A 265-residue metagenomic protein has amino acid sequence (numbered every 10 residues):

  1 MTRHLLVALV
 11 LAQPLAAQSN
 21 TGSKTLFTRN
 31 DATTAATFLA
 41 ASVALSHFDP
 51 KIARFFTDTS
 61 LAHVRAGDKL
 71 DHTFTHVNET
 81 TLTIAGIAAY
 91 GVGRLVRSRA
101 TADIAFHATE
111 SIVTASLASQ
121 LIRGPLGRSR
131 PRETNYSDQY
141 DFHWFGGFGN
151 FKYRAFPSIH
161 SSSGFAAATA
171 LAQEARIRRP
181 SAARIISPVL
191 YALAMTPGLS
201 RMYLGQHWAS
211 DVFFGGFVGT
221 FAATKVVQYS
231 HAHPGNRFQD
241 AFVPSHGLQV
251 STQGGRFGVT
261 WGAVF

Functional and structural regions predicted by a protein language model:
M1-A35, H47-F48, V77, L95 (+2 more regions): Replace "edges of transmembrane helices
S23, I52, F56-T59, L70-F74: Hydrophobic alpha-helical segments of integral membrane proteins, encompassing both true transmembrane helices
A35-S42, G86-A89: Short, glycine/alanine-rich hydrophobic alpha-helices that insert into or span membranes
A41, Y90-G93, L171-A172: Well-ordered alpha-helical scaffold segments within catalytic/enzyme domains
A41-A53: Alpha-helical transmembrane segments of multi-pass membrane proteins
T57-R65, Y136-H143: Cytosolic, membrane-interface loops and tails of multi-pass inner-membrane proteins
D58-R65, K69, P131, R179-P180: Membrane interface segments of multi-pass transport proteins and intramembrane proteases
R65-I87: Interfacial helix-start motif at the membrane-water boundary
